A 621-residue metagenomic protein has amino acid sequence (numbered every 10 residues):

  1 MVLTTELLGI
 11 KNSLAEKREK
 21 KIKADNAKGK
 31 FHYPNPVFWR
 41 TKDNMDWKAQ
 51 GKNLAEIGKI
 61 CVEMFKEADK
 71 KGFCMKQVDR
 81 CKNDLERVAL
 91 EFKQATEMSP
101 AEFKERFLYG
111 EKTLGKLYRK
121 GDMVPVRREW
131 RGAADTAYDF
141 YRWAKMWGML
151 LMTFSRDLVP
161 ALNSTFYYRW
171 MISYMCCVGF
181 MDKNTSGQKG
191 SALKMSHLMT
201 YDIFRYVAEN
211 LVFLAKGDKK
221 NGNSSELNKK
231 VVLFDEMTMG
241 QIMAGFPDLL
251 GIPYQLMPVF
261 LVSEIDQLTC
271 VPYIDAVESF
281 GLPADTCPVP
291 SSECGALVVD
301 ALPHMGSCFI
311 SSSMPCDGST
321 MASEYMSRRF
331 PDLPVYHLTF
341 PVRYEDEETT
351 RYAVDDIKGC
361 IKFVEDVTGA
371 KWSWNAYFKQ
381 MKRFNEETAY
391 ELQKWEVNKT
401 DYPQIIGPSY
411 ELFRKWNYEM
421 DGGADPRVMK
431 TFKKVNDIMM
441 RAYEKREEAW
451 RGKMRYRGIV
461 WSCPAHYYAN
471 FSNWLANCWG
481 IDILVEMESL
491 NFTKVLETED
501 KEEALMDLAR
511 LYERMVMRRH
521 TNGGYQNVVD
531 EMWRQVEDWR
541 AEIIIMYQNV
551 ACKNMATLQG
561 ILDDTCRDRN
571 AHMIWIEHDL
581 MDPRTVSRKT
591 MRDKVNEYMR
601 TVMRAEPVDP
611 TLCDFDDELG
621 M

Functional and structural regions predicted by a protein language model:
E6-E19, D25, H32, V37 (+11 more regions): Extracellular glycan-modifying ectodomains
Q50, C61, L85, A89-T96 (+5 more regions): A charged, amphipathic alpha-helical module
S196-L302: An N-terminal, globular interaction/scaffold subdomain
L227, E236-D275, S462-W533, E537: Redox- and metal-dependent alpha/beta enzyme cores, enriched for Fe-S-associated oxidoreductases and cofactor-handling
V232-Q241, S312-S319, W461-Y468, V550-T557: Gly/Ser/Thr-rich loops at beta-strand to alpha-helix junctions that form or flank small-molecule/cofactor-binding
P258-Y352, W575-E577: Active-site and donor-binding regions of nucleotide-sugar-utilizing enzymes
T286-P303, K362-K382, L511-W533, V602-M621: Extended, charge-rich low-complexity interaction segments
N473-V485, D500-L508, M515-M517, G524-D614: Hydrophobic alpha/beta core scaffold segments
